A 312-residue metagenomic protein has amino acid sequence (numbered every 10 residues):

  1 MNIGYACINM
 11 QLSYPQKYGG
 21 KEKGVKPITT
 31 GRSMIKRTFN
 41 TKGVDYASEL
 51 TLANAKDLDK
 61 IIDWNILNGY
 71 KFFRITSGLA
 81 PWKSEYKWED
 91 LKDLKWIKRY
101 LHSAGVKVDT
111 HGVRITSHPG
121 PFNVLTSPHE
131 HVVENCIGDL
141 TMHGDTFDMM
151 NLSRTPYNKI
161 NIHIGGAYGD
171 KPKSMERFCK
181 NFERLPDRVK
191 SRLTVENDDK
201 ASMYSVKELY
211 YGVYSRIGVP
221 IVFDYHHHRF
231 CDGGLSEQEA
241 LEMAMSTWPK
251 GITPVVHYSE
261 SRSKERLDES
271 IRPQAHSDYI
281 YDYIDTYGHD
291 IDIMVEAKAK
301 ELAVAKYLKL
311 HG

Functional and structural regions predicted by a protein language model:
M1-R114, N123-I137, T141-L152, P156 (+5 more regions): Alpha/beta catalytic barrel-like cores
I115-N123, P220-R229, V256: Histidine-centered catalytic micro-motifs
P119, N161-G166, V195-D199, F223-Y225: Short, structured patches in soluble enzyme cores that scaffold and shape functional sites
F122-N123, G166-D170, K200-S202, R229-F230 (+1 more regions): Short, small-residue-enriched loops and turns at beta-alpha junctions that line or gate enzyme active sites
N158-P172, R266-P273: Glycine-rich phosphate-binding "P-loop"
P172-F178, E237: A general structural motif
E176-T194, P220, Y225-H226: Catalytic pocket-lining loop regions of alpha/beta-barrel enzymes, especially the amidohydrolase/enolase/GH5 lineages
E208-G233: Long, repeat-rich segments with strong aromatic
